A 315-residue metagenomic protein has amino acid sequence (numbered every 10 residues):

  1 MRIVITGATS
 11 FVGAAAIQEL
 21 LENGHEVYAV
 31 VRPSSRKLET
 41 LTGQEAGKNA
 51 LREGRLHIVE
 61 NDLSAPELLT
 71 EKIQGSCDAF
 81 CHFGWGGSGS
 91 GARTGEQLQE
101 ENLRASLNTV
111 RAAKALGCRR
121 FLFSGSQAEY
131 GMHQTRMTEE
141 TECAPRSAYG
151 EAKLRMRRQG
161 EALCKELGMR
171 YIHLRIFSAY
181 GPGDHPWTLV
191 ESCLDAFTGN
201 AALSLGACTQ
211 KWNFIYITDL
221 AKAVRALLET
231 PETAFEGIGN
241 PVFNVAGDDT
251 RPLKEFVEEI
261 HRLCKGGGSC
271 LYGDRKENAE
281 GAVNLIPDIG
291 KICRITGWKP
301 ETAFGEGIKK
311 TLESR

Functional and structural regions predicted by a protein language model:
I3-N23: N-terminal Rossmann NAD(P)H-binding glycine-rich loop of SDR-like oxidoreductase domains
I5-T6, H82, R120-F123, G131 (+3 more regions): Structural signature of the Rossmann-like NAD(P)-dependent dehydrogenase/reductase core
V30-S35, L63: N-terminal Rossmann-fold cofactor-binding loop
H57-E101: NAD(P)H-binding glycine-rich loop region in Rossmannoid oxidoreductase-like domains and their noncatalytic homologs
F80-H82, G86, L107-A148: Conserved Rossmann-fold NAD(P)-dependent oxidoreductase catalytic core, especially the SDR/UDP-sugar
T135, R158-W212, I217-L228, E259-H261: NAD(P)-dependent short-chain dehydrogenase/reductase
A152-R155: Active-site helix of classical SDR
N200-A201, L205-R315: C-terminal substrate-binding subdomain of Rossmann-fold SDR/epimerase-dehydratase oxidoreductases
